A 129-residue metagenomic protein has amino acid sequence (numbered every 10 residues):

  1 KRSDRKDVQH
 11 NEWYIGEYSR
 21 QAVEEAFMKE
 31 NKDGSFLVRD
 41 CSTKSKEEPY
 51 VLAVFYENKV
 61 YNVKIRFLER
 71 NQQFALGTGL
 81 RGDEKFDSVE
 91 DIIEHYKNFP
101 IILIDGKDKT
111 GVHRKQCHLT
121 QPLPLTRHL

Functional and structural regions predicted by a protein language model:
K1-L129: Domain-scale recognition of modular recruitment/scaffold domains used in eukaryotic signaling
